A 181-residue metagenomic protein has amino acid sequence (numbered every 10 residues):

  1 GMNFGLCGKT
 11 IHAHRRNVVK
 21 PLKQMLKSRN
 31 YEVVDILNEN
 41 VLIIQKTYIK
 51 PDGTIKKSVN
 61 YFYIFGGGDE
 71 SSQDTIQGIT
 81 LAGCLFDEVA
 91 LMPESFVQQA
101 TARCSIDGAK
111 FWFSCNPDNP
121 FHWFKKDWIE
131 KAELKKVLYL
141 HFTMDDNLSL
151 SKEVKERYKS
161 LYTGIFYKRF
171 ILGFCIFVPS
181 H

Functional and structural regions predicted by a protein language model:
G1-F177: Short, flexible loop motifs at catalytic/binding sites
S180-H181: Short, intrinsically disordered, charge-balanced linker/junction segments flanking boundaries in proteins
